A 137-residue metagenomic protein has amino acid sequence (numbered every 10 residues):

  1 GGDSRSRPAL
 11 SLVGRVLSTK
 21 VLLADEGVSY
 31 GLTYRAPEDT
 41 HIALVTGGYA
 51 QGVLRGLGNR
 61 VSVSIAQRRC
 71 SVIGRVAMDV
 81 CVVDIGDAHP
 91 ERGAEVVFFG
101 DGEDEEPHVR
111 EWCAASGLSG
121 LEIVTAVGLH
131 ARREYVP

Functional and structural regions predicted by a protein language model:
G1-P137: Active-site anion/phosphate-binding pocket segments in diverse small-molecule metabolic enzymes
